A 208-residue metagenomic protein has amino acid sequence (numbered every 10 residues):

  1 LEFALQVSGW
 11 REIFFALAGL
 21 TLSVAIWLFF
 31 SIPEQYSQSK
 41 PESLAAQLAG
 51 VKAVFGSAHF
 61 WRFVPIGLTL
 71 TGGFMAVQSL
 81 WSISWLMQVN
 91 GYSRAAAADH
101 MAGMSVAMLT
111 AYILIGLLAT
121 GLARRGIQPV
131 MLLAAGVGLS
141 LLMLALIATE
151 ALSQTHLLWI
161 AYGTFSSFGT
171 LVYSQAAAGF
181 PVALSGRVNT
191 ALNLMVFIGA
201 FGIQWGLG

Functional and structural regions predicted by a protein language model:
L1-P33: Helix-loop-helix hairpin linking two adjacent transmembrane segments in secondary transporters
L5, Y112-I127: Helix-to-loop junctions at the C-terminal end of transmembrane segments in multipass secondary transporters
P33-V64, V89: Juxtamembrane intracellular "pre-TM" segments in multi-pass secondary transporters
A58-G116, A177, I203-L207: Extracytoplasmic gate region of multi-pass secondary transporters
L68, S153-T170: Hydrophobic core of transmembrane alpha-helices in multi-pass small-molecule transporters, especially MFS/SLC-type
P129-A145: Structural signature of the two symmetry-related core transmembrane helices
S167-P181: Intracellular juxtamembrane helix-capping segments at the cytosolic ends of symmetry-related transmembrane helices
G179-G208: A late C-terminal transmembrane helix in Major Facilitator Superfamily
